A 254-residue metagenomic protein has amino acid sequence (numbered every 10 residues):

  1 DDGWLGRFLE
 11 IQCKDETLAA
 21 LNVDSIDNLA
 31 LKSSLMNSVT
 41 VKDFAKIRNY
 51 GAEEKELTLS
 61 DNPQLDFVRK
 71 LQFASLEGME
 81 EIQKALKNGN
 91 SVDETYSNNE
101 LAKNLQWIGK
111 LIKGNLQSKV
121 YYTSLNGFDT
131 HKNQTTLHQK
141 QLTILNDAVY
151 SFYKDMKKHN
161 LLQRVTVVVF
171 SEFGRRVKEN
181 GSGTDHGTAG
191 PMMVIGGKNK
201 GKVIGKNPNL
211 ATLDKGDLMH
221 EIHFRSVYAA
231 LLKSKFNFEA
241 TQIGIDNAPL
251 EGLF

Functional and structural regions predicted by a protein language model:
D1-N146, S151-K158, P191-F254: Feature for exported/extracytoplasmic and membrane-associated proteins, marking the mature portion
V149, Y153-G181, H186: Metal-dependent active-site segment of extracytoplasmic phospho-/sulfohydrolases and closely related
